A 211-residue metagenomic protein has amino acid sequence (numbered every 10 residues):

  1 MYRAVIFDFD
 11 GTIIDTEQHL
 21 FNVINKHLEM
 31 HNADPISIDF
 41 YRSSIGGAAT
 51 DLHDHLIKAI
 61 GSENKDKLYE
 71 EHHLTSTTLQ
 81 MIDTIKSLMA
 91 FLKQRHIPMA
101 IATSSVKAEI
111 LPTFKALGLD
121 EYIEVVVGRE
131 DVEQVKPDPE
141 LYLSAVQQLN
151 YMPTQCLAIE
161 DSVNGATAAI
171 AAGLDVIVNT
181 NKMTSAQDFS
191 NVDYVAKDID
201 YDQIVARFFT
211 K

Functional and structural regions predicted by a protein language model:
M1-R3, A90-K93, V106-K107, L111-K211: Asp-based, Mg2+/Mn2+-dependent phosphohydrolase catalytic module
M1-R42, A59: Active-site neighborhood of HAD-like aspartate-dependent phosphohydrolases
I13, M81, M99, Q134 (+1 more regions): Conserved SAM-binding loop
D15, I101-T103, V178: Hydrophobic residues in well-ordered beta-strands that form the structural core
H27-L28, G47-S62, T113, A145-V146: Helix-loop "lid/cap" segments that line or gate small-molecule binding pockets
D34, P98, D175: Residue-level detector of anion-binding/catalytic polar loops
N64-H72, I123: Short, basic/glycine-rich phosphate-binding loops at helix/coil junctions that contact nucleotide phosphates
L74-I101, K107-L111: Short, acidic loop-to-helix structural element flanking the phosphoryl-transfer center in phosphate-processing enzymes
